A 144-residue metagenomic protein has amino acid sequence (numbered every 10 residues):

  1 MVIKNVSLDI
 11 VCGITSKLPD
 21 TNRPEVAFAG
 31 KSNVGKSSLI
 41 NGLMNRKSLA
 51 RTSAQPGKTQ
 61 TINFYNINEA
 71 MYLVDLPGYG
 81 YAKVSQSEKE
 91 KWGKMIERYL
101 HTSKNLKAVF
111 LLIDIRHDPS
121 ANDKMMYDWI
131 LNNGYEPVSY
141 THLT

Functional and structural regions predicted by a protein language model:
M1-V74: Conserved G1/Walker A P-loop phosphate-binding module
G57-T59, N66, H101-L106, W129-N133: Conserved catalytic network of the ASCE P-loop NTPase/AAA+ motor domain
T59, K89-G93, S120, K124: Amphipathic alpha-helical transducer elements in NTP-driven molecular machines
Y72-K91: Switch II (G3) loop of P-loop NTPases
E90-I115, N133: Inter-motif core of Ras-like GTPase G domains
Y99, D118-N133: ATP-dependent NMP and nucleoside kinases share a basic, alpha-helical "lid"
T141-T144: Conserved small/polar residues in nucleotide/adenosyl-binding loops
